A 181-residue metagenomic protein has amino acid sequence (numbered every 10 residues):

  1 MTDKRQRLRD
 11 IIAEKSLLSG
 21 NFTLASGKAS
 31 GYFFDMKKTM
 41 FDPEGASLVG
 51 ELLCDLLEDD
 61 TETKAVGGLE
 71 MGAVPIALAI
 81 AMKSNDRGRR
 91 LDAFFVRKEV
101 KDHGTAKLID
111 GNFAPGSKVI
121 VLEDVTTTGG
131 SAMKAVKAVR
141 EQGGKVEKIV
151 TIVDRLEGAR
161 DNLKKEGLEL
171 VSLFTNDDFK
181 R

Functional and structural regions predicted by a protein language model:
M1-L122, T126, G130-R181: PRPP-associated nucleotide enzymes
